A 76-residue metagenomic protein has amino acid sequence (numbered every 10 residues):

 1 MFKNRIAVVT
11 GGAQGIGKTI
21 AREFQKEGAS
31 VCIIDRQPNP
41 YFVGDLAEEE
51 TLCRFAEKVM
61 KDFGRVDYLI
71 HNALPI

Functional and structural regions predicted by a protein language model:
F2-C32: Canonical Rossmann dinucleotide-binding motif of NAD(H)/NADP(H)-dependent dehydrogenases/reductases, specifically
R22, C53, E57-M60: Solvent-exposed, non-membrane alpha-helical residues enriched in polar/charged side chains
I34-P38, L46: N-terminal Rossmann-fold cofactor-binding loop
G44-F55: The beta1-alpha1 cofactor-binding region of Rossmann-like NAD(H)/NADP(H)-dependent oxidoreductases
K58-H71: A glycine-rich helix->loop->beta "capping" turn within Rossmann-like NAD(P)(H)-dependent oxidoreductase domains
N72-I76: Conserved NAD(P)H cofactor-binding loop of Rossmann-fold oxidoreductase domains
